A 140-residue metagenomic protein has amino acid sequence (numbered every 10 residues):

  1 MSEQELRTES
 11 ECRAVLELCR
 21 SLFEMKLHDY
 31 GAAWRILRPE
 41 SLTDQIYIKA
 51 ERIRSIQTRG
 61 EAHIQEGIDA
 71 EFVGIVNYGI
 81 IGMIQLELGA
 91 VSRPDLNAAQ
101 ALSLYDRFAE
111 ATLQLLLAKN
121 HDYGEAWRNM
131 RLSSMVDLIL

Functional and structural regions predicted by a protein language model:
M1-L140: Intrinsically disordered, low-complexity regulatory regions that flank transcription factor DNA-binding cores
